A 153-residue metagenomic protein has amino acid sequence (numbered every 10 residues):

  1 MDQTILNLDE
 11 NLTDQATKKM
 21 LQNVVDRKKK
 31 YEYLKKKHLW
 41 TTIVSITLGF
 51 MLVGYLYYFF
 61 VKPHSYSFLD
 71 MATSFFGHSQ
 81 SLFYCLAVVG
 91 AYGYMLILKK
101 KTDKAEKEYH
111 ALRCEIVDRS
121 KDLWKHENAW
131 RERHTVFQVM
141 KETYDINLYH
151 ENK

Functional and structural regions predicted by a protein language model:
M1-V25: Short, charged cytosolic
M20-K30, F68-A72, I116: Short membrane-interface loop/juxtamembrane segments of multi-pass integral membrane proteins
V25-T41: Membrane interfacial helix-start motif at the N-side
K36-I97: Alpha-helical transmembrane segments and their immediate juxtamembrane boundary regions in integral membrane proteins
L98-H110: Juxtamembrane/interface segments at transmembrane-helix termini
A111-D145: Solvent-exposed, non-transmembrane helices and loops of integral membrane proteins
W124, H150-K153: Soluble, non-transmembrane alpha-helical interaction regions
